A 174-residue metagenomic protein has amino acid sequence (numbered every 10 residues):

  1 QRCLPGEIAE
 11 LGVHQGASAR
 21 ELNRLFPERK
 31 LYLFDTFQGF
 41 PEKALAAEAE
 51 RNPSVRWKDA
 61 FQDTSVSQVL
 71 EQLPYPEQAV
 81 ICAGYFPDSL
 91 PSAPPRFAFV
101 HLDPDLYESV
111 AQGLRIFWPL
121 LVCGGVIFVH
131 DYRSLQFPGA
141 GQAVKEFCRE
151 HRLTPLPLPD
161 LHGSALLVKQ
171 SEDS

Functional and structural regions predicted by a protein language model:
L4-D173: S-adenosylmethionine/decaboxylated-SAM
